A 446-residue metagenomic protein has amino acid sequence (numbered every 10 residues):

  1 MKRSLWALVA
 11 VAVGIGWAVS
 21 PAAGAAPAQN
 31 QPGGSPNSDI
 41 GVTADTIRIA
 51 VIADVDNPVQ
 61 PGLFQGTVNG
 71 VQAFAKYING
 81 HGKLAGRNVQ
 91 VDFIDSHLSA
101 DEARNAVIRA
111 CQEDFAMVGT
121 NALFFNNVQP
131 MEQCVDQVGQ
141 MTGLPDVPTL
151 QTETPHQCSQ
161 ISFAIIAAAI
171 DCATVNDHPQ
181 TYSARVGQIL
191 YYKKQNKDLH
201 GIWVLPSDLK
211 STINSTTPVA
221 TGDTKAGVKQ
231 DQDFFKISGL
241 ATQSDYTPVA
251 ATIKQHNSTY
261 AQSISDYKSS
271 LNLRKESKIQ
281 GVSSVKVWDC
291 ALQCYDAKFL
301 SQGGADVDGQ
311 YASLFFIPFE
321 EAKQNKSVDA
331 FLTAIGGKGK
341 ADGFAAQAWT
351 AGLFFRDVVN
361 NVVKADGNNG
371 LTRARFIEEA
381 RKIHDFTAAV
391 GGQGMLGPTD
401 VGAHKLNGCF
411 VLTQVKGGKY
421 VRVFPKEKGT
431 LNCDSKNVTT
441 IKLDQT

Functional and structural regions predicted by a protein language model:
M1-V11: N-terminal export and membrane-targeting signals
I15-P32: C-terminal region of N-terminal signal peptides and the immediate post-cleavage residues of exported proteins
P27-A50, A85-N88, Y192-H200: Immediate post-signal peptide segment of exported/extracytoplasmic ligand-binding proteins
Q31, S35, G62-N69, H81-F163 (+2 more regions): Beta-alpha junction/loop-to-helix N-cap segments that form part of ligand/metal-binding clefts
G34-T46, A50-Q72, L205-N214, K340-Q347: Extracytoplasmic "Venus flytrap"
D114-D231, V285-A312: Extracytoplasmic ligand/sensor domains, especially the bilobed periplasmic-binding protein
I166-C172, H178, E276-W349, E427-N432 (+2 more regions): Extracellular/periplasmic periplasmic-binding protein-like sensory domains
I335-A345, R356-V423: Segments of small-molecule ligand-sensing domains
